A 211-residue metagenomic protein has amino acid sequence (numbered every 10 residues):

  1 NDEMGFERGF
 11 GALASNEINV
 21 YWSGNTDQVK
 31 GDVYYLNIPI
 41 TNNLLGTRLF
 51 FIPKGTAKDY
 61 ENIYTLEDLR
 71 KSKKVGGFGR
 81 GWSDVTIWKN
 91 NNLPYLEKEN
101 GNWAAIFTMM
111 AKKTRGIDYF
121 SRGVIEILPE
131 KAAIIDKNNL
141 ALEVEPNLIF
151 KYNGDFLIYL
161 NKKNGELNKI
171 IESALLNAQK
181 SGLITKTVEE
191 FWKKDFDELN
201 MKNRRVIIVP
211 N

Functional and structural regions predicted by a protein language model:
N1-G11, E97-K112: Short helix-initiation/N-cap motifs at beta->coil->alpha
N1-V33, I171: Extracytoplasmic small-molecule ligand-binding "clamshell" domains of the periplasmic binding protein/Venus flytrap
R8, S83, I87, A105 (+5 more regions): Extracytoplasmic/secreted proteins, especially bacterial periplasmic and envelope-associated proteins
A12-S23, K74, K112-R122: Alpha-to-beta junction loops
N37-T65, I158: Hydrophobic/proline-rich hinge and linker segments of small-molecule sensing/allosteric domains, predominantly
L44-L49, I135-E172, K194-N211: Periplasmic-binding protein-like
I52-N92, A105-I106: Bilobed "Venus flytrap"/periplasmic-binding protein-like clamshell domains and structurally analogous long
G79-N90, L175-N211: Ligand-binding clefts/hinges and TM-proximal coupling segments of bilobed small-molecule sensing domains
